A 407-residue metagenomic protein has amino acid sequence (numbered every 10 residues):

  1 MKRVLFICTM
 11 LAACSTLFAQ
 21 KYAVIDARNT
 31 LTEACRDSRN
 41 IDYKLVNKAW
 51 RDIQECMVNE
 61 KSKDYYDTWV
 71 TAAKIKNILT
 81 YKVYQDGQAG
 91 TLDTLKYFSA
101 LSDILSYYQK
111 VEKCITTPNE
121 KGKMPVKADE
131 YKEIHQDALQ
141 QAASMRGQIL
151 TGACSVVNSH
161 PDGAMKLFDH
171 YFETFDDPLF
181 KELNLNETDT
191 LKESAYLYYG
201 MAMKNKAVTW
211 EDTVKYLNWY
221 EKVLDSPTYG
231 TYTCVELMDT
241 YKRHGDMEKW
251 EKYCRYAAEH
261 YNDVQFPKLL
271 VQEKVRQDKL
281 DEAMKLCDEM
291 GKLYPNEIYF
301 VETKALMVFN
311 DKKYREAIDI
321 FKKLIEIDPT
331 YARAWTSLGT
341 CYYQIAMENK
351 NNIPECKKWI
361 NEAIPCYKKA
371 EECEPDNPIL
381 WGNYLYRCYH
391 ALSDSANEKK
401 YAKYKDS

Functional and structural regions predicted by a protein language model:
A34-R39, I78-Q88, C154, N158-H160 (+7 more regions): Short coil/turn linking the two alpha-helices of tandem helical-hairpin repeats
C35-H160: Post-signal peptide N-terminal segment of secreted/secretory-pathway proteins
C56, V111, Y171, K222-V223 (+5 more regions): Canonical positions in the second alpha-helix
N59, C114, T174, S226 (+4 more regions): Structural marker of alpha-solenoid helical repeat scaffolds
S62-D67, P178, K192, Y229-G230 (+4 more regions): Residue-level recognition of tetratricopeptide repeat
T68, F180-N184, A195, Y232-T233 (+4 more regions): TPR alpha-solenoid repeat register
T71, N184-L185, L191, Y198 (+5 more regions): Canonical tetratricopeptide repeat
